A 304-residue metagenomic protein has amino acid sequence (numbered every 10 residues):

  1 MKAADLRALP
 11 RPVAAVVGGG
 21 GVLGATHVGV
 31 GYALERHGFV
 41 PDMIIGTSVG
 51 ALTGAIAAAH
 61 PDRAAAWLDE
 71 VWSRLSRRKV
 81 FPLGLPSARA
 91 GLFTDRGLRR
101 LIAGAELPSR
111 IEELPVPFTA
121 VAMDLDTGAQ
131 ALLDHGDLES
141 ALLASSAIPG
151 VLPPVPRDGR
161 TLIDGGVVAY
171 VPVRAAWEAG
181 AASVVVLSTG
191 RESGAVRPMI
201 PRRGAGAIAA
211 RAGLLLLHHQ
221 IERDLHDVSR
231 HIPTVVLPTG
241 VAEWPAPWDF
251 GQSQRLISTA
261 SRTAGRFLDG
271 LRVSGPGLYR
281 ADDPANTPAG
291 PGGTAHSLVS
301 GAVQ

Functional and structural regions predicted by a protein language model:
M1-T47, A55-Q304: Patatin-like phospholipase
